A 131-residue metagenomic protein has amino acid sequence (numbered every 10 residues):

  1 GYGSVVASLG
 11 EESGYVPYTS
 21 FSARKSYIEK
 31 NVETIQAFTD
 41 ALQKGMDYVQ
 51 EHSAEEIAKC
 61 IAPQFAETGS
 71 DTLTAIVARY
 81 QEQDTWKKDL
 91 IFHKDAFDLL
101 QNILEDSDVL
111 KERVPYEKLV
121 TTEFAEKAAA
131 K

Functional and structural regions predicted by a protein language model:
G1, Y18-F21, F124-K127: Short secondary-structure transition/capping segments
G1-G10: Ligand-binding "clamshell"
S8, L73, P115-Y116: Short loop/turn and capping residues at structural boundaries
L9-P17: A structural motif
P17-E33: A bilobed periplasmic-binding-protein/Venus flytrap-type ligand-binding module shared by bacterial periplasmic
R24, H93, T121-E123: Residue-level signal for threonine
E29-L110: Secondary-structure end/capping motifs
D98-K131: Conserved C-terminal helix/tail region of periplasmic/extracytoplasmic solute-binding proteins
